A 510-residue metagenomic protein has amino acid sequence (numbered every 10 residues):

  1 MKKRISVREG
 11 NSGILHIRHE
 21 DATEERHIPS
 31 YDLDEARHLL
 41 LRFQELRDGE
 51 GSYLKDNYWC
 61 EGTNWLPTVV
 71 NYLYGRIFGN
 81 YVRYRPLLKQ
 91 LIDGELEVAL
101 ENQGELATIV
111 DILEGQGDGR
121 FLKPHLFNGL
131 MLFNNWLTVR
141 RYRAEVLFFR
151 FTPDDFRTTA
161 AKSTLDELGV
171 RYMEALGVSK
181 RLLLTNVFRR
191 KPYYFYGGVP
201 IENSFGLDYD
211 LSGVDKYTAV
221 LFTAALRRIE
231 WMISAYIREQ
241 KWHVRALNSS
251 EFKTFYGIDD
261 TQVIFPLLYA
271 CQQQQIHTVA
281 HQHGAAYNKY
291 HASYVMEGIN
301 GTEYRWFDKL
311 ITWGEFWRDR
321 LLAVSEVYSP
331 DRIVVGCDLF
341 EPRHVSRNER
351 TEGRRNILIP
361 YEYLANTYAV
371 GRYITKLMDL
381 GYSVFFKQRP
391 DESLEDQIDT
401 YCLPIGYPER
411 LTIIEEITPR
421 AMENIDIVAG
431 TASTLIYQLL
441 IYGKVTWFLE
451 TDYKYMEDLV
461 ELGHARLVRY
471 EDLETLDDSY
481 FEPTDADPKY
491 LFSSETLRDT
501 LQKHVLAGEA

Functional and structural regions predicted by a protein language model:
M1-A510: Catalytic-core helical/loop segments in enzymes performing group transfer/polymerization on anionic/lipid-linked
